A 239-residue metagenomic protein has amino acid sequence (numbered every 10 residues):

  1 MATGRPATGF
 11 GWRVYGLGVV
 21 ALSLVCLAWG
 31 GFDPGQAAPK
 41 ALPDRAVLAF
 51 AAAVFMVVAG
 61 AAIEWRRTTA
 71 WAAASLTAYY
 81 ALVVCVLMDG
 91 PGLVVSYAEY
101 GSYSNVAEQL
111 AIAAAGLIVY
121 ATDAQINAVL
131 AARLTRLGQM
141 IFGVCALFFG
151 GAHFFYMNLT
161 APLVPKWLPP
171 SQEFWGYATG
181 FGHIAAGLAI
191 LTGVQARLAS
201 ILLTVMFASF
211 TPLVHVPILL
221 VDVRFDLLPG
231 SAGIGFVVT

Functional and structural regions predicted by a protein language model:
M1-G31, A46-V58, A62-F155, F174-F181 (+2 more regions): Extended, low-polarity transmembrane helix blocks
A28-A41, F155-W175: Membrane-interface interhelical connector segments
